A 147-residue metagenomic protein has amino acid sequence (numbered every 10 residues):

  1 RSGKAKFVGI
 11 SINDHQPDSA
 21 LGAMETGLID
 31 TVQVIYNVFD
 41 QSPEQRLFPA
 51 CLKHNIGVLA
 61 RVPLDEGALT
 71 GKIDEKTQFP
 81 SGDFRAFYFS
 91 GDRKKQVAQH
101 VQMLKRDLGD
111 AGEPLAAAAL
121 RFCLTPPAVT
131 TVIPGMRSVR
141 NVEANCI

Functional and structural regions predicted by a protein language model:
R1, P63, S81, S90-I147: Conserved short secondary-structure transition element at the edge of the structured enzyme core that lines
R1-V38, R46, T125: Glycine/proline-rich, positively charged, aromatic-decorated active-site loop/lid region on the catalytic face
F7-S11, G57-L59, I133: Structural detector of well-ordered beta-strand residues that form the stable sheet scaffold of enzyme domains
D14, Y36-D40, V62-L69, F122 (+1 more regions): Glycine-rich beta-alpha junction loops
D18-G22, A68, N141-A144: Phosphate- and divalent-cation-binding pockets in alpha/beta enzyme and binding domains that engage nucleotide-derived
A20-L21, E44-C51, K105, L120: Short amphipathic alpha-helical segments and helix-helix/interface helices
T26-T31, K76-F87: Short glycine/proline- and charge-enriched loop/turn segments that cap or connect secondary-structure elements
P43-D83, P114: Aromatic-lined glycan-binding groove of carbohydrate-active enzymes
